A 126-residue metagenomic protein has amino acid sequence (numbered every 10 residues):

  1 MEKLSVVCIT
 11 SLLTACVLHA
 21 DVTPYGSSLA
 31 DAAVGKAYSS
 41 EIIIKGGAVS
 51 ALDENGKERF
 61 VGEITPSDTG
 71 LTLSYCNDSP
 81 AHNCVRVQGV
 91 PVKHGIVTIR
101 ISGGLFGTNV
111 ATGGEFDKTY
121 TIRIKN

Functional and structural regions predicted by a protein language model:
M1-I9: Sec-dependent signal peptide recognition, specifically the positively charged N-region followed immediately by
Y25-G62, Y120-K125: Solvent-exposed, low-complexity, repeat-rich "mucin-like" stalks and linkers
G56-V85: Low-complexity "stalk/linker" and mucin-like segments enriched in Ser/Thr/Pro/Ala/Gly
R86-H94: Extracellular/luminal low-complexity segments enriched in Ser/Thr/Pro
K93-V110: A short beta-strand micro-motif common to beta-rich folds, especially ectodomain repeats
N109-N126: C-terminal edge beta-strand
